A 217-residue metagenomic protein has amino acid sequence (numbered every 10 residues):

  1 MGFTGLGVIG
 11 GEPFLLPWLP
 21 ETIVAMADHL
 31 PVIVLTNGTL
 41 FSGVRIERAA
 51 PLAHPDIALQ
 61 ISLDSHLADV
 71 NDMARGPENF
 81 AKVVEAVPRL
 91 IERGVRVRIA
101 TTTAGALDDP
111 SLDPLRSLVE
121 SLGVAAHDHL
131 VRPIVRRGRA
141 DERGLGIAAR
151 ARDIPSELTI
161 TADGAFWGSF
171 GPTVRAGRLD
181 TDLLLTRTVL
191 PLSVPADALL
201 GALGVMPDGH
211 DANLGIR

Functional and structural regions predicted by a protein language model:
M1-G7, H29-I33, D56-Q60, E78-E142: Conserved C-terminal portion of the radical SAM core fold that forms the substrate/S-adenosylmethionine-binding
M1-L6, I46-P77, L185-G204, D208-I216: Long, low-complexity, intrinsically disordered polar/charged segments
G11-H54, L63-K82, T102-S111: Canonical radical SAM enzyme core domain
F14, H66-R75, V95-T103, L122-V131 (+2 more regions): Short flexible/disordered coil segments
G38, S65, R132-R137, P172: Short, solvent-exposed coil/turn elements at secondary-structure transition points
L40, R116, L190-S193: Short, intrinsically disordered/low-complexity patches at protein termini and at juxtamembrane boundaries
A53-A58, K82-V84, G146-S156: A polyampholytic, Gly/Pro-enriched intrinsically disordered region
R136-R217: Accessory C-terminal segments flanking Radical SAM cores
